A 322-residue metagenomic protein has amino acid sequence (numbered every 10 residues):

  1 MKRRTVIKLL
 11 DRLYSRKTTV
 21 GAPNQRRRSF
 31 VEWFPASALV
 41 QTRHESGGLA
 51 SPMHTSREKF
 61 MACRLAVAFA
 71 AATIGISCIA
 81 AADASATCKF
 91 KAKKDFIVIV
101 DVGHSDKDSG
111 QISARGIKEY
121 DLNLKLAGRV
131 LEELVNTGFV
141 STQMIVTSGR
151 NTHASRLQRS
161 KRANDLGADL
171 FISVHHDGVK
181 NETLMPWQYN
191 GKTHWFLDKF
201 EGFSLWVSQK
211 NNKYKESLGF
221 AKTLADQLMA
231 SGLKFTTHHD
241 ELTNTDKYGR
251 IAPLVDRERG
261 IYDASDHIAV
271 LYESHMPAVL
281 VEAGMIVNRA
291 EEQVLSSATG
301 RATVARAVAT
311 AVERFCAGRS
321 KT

Functional and structural regions predicted by a protein language model:
K2-T322: Catalytic-site microenvironment of enzymes that process N-acetyl-hexosamine-containing cell-wall polysaccharides
